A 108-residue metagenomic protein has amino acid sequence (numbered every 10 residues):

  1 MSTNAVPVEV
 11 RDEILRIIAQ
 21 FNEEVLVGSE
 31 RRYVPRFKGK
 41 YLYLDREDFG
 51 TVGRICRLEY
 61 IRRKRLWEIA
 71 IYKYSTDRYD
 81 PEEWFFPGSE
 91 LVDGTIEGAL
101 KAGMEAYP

Functional and structural regions predicted by a protein language model:
M1-G50: Negatively charged, low-complexity tracts enriched in Asp/Glu with abundant Ser/Thr
M1-R16, N22, Y72-P108: Mixed-charge, Lys/Arg-enriched low-complexity segments
L15, L26, L42-L44, L58 (+3 more regions): Generic detector of leucine side chains in alpha-helical contexts
K38-K40, K64, K73, K101: Context-gated lysine
D45-I71: Short, conserved beta-strand/beta-arch hydrophobic-aromatic motifs that form part of recognition grooves or interface
